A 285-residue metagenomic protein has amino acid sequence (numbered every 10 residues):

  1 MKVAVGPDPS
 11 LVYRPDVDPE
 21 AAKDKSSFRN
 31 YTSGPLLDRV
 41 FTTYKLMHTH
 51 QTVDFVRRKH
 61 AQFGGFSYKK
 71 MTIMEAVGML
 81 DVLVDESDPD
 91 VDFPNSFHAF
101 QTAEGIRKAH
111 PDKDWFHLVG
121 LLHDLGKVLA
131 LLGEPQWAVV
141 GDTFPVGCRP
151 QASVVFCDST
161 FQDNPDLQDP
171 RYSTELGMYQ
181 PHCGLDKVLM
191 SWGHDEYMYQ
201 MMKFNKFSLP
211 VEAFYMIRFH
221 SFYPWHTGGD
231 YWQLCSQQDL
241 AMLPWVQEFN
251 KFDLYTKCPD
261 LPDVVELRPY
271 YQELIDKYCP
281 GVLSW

Functional and structural regions predicted by a protein language model:
M1-E75, V82, W285: Non-catalytic interface/linker regions that flank or bridge core catalytic/transmembrane domains
N30, F66-K69, I73, D239 (+2 more regions): Intrinsic-disorder-associated interaction segments
F55-R58, E75-M79, E212, E266 (+1 more regions): Exposed alpha-helical structural elements
H60-F97, M178-L185: Active-site flanking loop/helix segments enriched in acidic
L83-E86, F252-Y255, K277, G281: Surface-exposed polar/charged interaction patches
V91-L267: Divalent metal-dependent catalytic cores for phosphoryl transfer on phosphate-bearing substrates
E266-W285: C-terminal helix/juxtamembrane-tail motif
